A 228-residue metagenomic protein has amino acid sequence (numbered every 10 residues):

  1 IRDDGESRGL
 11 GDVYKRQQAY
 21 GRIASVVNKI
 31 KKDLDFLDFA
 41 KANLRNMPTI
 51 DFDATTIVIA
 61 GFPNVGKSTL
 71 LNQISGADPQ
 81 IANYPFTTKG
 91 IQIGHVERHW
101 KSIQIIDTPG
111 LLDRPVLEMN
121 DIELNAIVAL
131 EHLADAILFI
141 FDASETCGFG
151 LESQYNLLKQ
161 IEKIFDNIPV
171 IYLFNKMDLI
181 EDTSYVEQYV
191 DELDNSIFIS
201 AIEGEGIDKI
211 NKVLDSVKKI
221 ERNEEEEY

Functional and structural regions predicted by a protein language model:
I1-Y14: Single conserved hydrophobic/aromatic residue that forms the stacking wall/gate of nucleotide- or nucleobase-binding
I23-M47: N-terminal pre-Walker A segment at the start of P-loop NTPase domains
N46-A54: Phosphate-binding P-loop
T55-A77, K89: Glycine-rich phosphate-binding P-loop
S75-Q104, L112-N125, L151: Switch I (effector-binding) loop of TRAFAC-class P-loop GTPase G-domains
L124-N195: Conserved C-terminal guanine-recognition region of P-loop GTPase G domains, centered on the G4
D178-Y228: Canonical P-loop GTPase G-domain recognition
